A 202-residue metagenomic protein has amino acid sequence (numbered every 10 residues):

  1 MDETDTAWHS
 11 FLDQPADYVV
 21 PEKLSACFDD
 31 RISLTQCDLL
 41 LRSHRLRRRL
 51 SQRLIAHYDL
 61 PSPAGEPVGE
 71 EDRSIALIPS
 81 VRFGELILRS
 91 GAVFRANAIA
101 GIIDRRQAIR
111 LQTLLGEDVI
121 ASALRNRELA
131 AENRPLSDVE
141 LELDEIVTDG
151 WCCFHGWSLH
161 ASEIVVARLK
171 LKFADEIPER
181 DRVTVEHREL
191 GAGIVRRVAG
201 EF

Functional and structural regions predicted by a protein language model:
M1-F202: General marker for long, soluble alpha-helical cores
